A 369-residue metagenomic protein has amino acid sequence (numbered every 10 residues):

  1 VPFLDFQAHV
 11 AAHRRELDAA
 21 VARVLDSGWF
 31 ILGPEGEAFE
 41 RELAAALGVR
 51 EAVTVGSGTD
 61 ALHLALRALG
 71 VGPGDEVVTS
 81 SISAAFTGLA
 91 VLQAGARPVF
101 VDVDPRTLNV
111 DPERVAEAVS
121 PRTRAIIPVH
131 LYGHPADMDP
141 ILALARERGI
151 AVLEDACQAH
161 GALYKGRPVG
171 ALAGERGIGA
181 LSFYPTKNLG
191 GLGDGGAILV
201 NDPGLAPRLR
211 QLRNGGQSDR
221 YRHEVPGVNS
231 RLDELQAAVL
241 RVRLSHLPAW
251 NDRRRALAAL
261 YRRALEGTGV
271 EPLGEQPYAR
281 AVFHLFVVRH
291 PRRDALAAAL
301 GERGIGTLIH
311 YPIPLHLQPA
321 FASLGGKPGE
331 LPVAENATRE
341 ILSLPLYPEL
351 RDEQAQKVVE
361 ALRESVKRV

Functional and structural regions predicted by a protein language model:
V1-W29, P34: N-terminal "arm"/small-domain region of PLP-dependent enzymes with the aminotransferase-like
Q7, P34-E42, A46-A52, E113 (+4 more regions): PLP-dependent aminotransferase class I/II
S27-E76, T87-A94, F100-D102, R167: Phosphate-binding glycine-rich loop
V53, V78, V99, A151-L153 (+3 more regions): Structural detector of well-ordered beta-strand residues that form the stable sheet scaffold of enzyme domains
R67-A156, L163: PLP-dependent aminotransferase-like
N109-A118, G166-I178, A355-S365: A short alpha/beta connector and helix-capping loop motif
E154-G190, D219-E224: Conserved active-site segment immediately N-terminal to the catalytic lysine that forms the internal aldimine
